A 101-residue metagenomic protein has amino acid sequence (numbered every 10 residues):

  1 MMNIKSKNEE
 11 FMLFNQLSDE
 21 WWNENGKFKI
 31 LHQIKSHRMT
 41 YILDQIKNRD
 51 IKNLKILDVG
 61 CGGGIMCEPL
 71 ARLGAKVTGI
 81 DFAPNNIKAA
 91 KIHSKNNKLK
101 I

Functional and structural regions predicted by a protein language model:
M1-N23: N-terminal, positively charged/glycine-rich alpha-helical extensions of SAM-dependent methyltransferases
K7, H32, I80: Flexible, glycine- and charge-enriched loops at secondary-structure boundaries
G26-K29: Class I SAM-dependent methyltransferase Rossmann-like catalytic core, especially the SAM/SAH-binding loop
H32-K52: Conserved alpha-helix/loop element of class I SAM-dependent methyltransferases that forms part of the SAM/SAH-binding
T40-L43, K47, G64, E68 (+1 more regions): Amphipathic, non-transmembrane alpha-helical secondary structure
K52-G60: Conserved class I S-adenosyl-L-methionine
L57, I65-I101: Class I SAM-dependent methyltransferase SAM/SAH-binding core
